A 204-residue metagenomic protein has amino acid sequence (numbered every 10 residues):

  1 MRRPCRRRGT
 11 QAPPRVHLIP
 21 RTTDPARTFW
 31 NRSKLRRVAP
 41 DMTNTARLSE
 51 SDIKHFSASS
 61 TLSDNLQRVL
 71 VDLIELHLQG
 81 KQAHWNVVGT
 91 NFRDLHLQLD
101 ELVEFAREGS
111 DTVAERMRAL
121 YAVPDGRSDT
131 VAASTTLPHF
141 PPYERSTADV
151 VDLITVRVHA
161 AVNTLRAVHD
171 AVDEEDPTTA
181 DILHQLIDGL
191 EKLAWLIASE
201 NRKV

Functional and structural regions predicted by a protein language model:
A12, V16, D24-A26, V38-D41: Acidic, Ala/Val/Gly-enriched low-complexity intrinsically disordered segments
R47-V69, T147-V150, I154: Disorder-to-helix initiation segments
K54-T61, L76-L102, A167-T178: Helix-loop segments that flank and shape redox-cofactor active sites
L70, H77, H84, V103 (+5 more regions): A structural signal for well-ordered alpha-helices, especially hydrophobic packing surfaces of coiled-coils
N91-T130: Conserved alpha-helical segments that form or flank metal/cofactor-binding pockets of metalloenzymes
D111, E115, D129-Q185: Acidic/histidine-rich alpha-helical segments that form the ligand environment of transition-metal centers
